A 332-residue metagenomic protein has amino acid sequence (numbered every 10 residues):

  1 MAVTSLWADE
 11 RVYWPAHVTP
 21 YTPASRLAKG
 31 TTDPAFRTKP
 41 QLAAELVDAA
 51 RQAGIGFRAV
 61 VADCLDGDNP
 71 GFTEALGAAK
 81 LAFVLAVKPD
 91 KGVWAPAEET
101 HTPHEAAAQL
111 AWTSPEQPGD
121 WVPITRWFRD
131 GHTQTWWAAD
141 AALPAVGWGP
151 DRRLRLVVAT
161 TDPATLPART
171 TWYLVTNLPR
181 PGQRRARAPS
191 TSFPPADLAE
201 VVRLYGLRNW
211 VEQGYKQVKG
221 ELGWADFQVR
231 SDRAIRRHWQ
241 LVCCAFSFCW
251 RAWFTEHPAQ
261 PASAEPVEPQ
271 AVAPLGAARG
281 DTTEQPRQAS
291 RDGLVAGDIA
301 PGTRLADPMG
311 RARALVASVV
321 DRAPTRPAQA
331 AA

Functional and structural regions predicted by a protein language model:
M1, T170, W210, R237-C243: Catalytic-loop motifs flanking and including active-site residues across diverse enzymes
M1-F57, R155-P189: Electropositive, glycine- and tryptophan-enriched low-complexity nucleic-acid-binding patches
S5, A59-D66, F83, L174 (+3 more regions): Short, conserved catalytic/metal-binding motifs centered on acidic residues
T22, T32-K39, A44-D48, W94-P96 (+3 more regions): A short, flexible helix-boundary coil/loop motif
A28-E99: Domain-level cores of phosphate- or acyl-group-handling catalytic modules
D66, W112-E116, P195-V229: Short amphipathic alpha-helical "interface-anchor" segments enriched in bulky aromatics
R129-G206: Active-site capping/gating regions of soluble enzymes
